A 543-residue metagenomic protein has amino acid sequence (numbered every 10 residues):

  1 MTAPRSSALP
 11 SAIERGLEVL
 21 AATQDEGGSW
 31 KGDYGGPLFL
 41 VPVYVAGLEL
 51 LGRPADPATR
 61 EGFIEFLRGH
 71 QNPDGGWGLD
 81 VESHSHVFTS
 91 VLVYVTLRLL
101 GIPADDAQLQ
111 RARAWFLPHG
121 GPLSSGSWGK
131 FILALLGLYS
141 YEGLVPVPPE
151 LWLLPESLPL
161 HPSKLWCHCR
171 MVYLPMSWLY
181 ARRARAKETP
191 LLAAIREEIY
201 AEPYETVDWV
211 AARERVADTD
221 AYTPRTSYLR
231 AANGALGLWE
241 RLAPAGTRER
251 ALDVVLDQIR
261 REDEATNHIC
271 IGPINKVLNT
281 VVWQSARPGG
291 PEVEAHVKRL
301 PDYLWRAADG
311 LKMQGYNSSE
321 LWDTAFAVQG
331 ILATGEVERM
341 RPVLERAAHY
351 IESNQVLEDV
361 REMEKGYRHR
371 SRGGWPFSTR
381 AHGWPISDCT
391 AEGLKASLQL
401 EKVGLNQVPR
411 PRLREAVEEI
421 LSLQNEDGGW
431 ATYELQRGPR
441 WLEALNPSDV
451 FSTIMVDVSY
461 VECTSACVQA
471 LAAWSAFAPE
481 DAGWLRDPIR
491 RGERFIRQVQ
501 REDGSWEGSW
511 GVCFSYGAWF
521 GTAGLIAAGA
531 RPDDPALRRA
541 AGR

Functional and structural regions predicted by a protein language model:
M1-R543: Preference for long, amphipathic alpha-helical scaffolds in soluble/luminal domains and all-alpha bundles
